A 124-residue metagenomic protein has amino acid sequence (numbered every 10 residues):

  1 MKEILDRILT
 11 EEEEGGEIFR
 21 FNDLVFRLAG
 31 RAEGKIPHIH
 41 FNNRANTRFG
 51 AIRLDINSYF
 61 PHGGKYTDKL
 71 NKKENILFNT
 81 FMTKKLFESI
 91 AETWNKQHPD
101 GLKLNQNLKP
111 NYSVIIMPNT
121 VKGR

Functional and structural regions predicted by a protein language model:
M1-R124: Metal-centered catalytic cores of metalloenzymes
